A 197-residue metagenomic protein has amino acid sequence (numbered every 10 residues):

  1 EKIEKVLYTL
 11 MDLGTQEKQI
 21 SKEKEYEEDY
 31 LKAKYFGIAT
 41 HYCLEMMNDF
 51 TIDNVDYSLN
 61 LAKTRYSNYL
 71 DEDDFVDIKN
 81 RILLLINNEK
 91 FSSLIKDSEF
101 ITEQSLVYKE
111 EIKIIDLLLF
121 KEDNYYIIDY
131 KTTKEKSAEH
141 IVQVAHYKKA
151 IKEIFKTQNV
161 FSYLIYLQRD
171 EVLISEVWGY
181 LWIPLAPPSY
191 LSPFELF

Functional and structural regions predicted by a protein language model:
E1-I115, L119-E122, H140-V142, I154 (+2 more regions): Nuclease catalytic cores
V107, L164, V177, L191-F194: Serine/proline-rich low-complexity intrinsically disordered segments, especially terminal tails, linkers
N124-Y126: Structural motif
Y130-A138, L167: Short beta-strand-loop-alpha-helix junction that forms the active-site gateway of nucleic-acid-processing nucleases
Q143-I151: An active-site-proximal "capping" alpha-helix that borders the catalytic cofactor pocket
Q158-W182: Domain-level recognition of nuclease-like catalytic cores that cleave nucleotide substrates
W182-F197: N-terminal low-complexity segments that are often proline-rich with Ser/Thr-Pro
